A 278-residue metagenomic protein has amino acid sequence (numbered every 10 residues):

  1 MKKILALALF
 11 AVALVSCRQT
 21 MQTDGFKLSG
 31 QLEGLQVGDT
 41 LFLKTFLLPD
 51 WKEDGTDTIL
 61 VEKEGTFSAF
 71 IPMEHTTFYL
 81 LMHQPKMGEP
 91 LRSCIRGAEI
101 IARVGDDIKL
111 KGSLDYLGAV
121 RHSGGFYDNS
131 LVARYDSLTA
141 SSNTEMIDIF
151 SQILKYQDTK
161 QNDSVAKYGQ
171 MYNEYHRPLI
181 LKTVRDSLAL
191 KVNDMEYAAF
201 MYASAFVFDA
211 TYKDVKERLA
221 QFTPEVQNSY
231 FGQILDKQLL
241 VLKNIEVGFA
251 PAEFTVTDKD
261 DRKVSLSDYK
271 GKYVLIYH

Functional and structural regions predicted by a protein language model:
I4-A13: Sec-dependent N-terminal signal peptides
C17-M171: A non-transmembrane, solvent-exposed segment enriched in polar/low-complexity residues
S93-G97, P178-E246: N-terminal targeting signals for export/organelle localization
T159-I180, R185-A189: Structured, charged N-terminal subsegments at the starts of enzyme catalytic cores and at intra-chain domain/subunit
M201, F254, I276: Conserved hydrophobic/aromatic pocket- or pore-lining residues that grip, position, or stack substrates in active sites
Q233-S267: N-terminal "domain-start" segment that seeds a small globular fold
S265-H278: Short active-site neighborhood of thiol/selenol oxidoreductases, capturing the structured segment around
